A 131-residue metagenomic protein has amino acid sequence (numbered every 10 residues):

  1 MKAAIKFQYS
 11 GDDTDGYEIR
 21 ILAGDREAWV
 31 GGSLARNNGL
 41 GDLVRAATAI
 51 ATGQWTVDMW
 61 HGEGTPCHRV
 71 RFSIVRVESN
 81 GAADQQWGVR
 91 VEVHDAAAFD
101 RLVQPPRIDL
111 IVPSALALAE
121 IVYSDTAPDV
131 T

Functional and structural regions predicted by a protein language model:
M1-A83, G88-A96: N-terminal low-complexity, intrinsically disordered segments
R71-T131: Long protein-protein interaction modules used by eukaryotic assembly/scaffold proteins
